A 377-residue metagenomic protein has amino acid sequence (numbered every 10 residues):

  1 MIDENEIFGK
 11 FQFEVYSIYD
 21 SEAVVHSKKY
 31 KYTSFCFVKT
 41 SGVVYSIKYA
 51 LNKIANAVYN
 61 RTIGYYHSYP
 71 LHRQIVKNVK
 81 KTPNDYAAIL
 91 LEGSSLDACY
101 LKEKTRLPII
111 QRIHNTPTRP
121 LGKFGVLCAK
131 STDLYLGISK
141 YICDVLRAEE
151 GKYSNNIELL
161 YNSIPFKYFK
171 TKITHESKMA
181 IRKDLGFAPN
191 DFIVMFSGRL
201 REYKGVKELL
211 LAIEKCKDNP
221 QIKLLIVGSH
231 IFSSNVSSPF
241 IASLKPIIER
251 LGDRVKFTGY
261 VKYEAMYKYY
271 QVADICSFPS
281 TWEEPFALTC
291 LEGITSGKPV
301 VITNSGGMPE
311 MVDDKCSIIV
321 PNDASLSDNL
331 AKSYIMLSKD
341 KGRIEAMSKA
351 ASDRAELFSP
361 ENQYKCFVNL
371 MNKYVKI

Functional and structural regions predicted by a protein language model:
D3-I63: N-terminal strand-loop element at the rim of the active site of nucleotide-sugar-dependent glycosyltransferases
L136, A188-K204, L210-I213, L225-V227: Conserved donor-binding/catalytic core segment of Leloir-type glycosyltransferases
Y141, S163: Carbohydrate-associated surface elements
S238-V261: Nucleotide-activated donor-binding/catalytic signature segment of Leloir-type glycosyltransferases, i.e., the conserved
Y260, K268-A273: Short alpha-helical donor nucleotide-sugar binding micro-motif in glycosyltransferases
Q271-P285, K298: Acidic donor-binding loop of glycosyltransferase active sites
T295, P299-I302: Short hydrophobic beta-strand element within catalytic cores of glycosyltransferases and related nucleotide-activated
P309-I335, G342-R343: Change "using UDP/GDP/dTDP sugars" to "using nucleotide sugars
